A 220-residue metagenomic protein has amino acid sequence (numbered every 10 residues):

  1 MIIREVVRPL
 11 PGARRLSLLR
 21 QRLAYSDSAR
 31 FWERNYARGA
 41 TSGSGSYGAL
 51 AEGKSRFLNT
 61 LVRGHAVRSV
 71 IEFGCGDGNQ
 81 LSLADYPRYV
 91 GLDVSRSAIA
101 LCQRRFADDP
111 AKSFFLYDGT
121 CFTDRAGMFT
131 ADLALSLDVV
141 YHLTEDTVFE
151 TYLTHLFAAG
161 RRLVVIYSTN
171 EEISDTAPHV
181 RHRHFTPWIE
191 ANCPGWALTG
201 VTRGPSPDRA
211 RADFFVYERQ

Functional and structural regions predicted by a protein language model:
M1-F129, D146-Q220: Class I (Rossmann-like) S-adenosyl-L-methionine-dependent methyltransferase catalytic domain, capturing the SAM-binding
L135: A conserved beta-strand element that flanks and buttresses the S-adenosyl-L-methionine
D138-H142: Short catalytic micro-motifs in class I SAM-dependent methyltransferases
